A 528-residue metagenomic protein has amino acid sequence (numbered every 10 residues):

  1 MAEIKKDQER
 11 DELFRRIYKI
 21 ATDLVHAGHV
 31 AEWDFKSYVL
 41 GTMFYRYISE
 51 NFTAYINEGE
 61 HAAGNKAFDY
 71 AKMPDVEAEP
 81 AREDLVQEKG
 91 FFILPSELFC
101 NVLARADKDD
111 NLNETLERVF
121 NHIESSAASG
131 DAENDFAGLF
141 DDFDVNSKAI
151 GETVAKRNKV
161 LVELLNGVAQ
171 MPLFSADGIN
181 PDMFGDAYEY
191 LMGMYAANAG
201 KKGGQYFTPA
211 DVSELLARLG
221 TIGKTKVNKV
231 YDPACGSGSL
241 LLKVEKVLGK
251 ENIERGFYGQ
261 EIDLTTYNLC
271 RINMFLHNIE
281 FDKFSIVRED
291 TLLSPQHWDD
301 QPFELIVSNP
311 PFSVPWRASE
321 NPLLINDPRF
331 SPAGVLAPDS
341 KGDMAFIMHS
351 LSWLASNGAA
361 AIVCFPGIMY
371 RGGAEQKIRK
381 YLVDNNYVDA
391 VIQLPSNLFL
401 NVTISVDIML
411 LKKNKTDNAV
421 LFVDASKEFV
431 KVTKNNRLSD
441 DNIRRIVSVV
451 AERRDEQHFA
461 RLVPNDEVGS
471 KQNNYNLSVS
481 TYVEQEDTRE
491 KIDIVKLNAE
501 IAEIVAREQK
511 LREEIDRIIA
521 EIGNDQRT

Functional and structural regions predicted by a protein language model:
M1-L215, L219-G220, S285-S294, Q393-S396 (+2 more regions): Non-catalytic, mostly N-terminal accessory regions of nucleic-acid modification and defense proteins
A2-K5, D300-T528: A conserved structural/catalytic subdomain of Rossmann-like adenosyl-cofactor enzymes
S37, G200, D232-A234, R255 (+3 more regions): Short glycine- and Lys/Arg-enriched binding-loop motifs that mark or flank ligand-binding interfaces
R46-I56, Y195, K224, L248 (+4 more regions): A generic secondary-structure signal for well-formed alpha-helical elements
G167, M171, Y190, M194 (+10 more regions): Conserved, well-folded catalytic cores of nucleic-acid-processing and energy-transducing macromolecular machines
K202-S308, S313-P315, E320-L324, R329-G334 (+3 more regions): Conserved S-adenosyl-L-methionine
